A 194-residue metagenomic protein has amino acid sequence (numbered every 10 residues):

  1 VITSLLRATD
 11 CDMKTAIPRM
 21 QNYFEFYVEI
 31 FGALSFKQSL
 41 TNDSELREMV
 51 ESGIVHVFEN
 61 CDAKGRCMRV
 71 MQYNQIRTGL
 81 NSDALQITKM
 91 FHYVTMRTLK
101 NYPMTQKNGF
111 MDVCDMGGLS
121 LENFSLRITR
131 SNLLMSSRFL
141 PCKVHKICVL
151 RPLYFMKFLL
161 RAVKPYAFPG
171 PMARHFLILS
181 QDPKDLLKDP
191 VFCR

Functional and structural regions predicted by a protein language model:
V1, L153-R194: Contiguous terminal or domain-adjacent regions that often encompass a lipid-handling module or interaction segment
V1-S120: Aromatic/basic-lined ligand-recognition segments that form π-stacking hydrophobic pockets flanked by Lys/Arg to engage
P18, S82, S125-I128, L160-V163: Short coil/turn segments at secondary-structure boundaries
G118-E122, R151-M156: Acidic, metal-coordinating catalytic cores used for nucleic-acid/nucleotide bond scission and strand-transfer chemistry
T129-F139: Short aromatic-glycine motifs in intrinsically disordered, low-complexity regions
F139-L140, F168: Extracytoplasmic/secreted proteins and extracellular or luminal domains
